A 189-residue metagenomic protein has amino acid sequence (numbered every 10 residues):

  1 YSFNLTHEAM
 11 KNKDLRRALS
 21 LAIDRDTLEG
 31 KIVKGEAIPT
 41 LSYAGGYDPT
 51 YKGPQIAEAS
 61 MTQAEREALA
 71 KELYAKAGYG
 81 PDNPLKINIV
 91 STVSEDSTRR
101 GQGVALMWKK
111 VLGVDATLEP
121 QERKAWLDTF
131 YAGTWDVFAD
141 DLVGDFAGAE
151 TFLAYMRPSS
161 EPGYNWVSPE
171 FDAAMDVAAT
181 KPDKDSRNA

Functional and structural regions predicted by a protein language model:
Y1-A18, K31: A bilobed periplasmic-binding-protein/Venus flytrap-type ligand-binding module shared by bacterial periplasmic
K13, E67-N88: Immediate post-signal peptide segment of exported/extracytoplasmic ligand-binding proteins
D14-R17, E29, M61-A64, V114-W126 (+2 more regions): Extracytoplasmic/peripheral linker and loop segments enriched in polar/acidic and small residues with frequent Thr/Pro
T27-G53, S186-A189: Ligand-binding clefts/hinges and TM-proximal coupling segments of bilobed small-molecule sensing domains
P39-K76, S94-R99: Structural transition elements
P84-V93, A116-E119: Short, well-ordered beta-strand elements
V104-M107, V111-D115, A132-D140: Alpha-to-beta junction loops
P120, V137-E150: Ligand-binding clamshell of periplasmic/extracellular solute-binding protein-like
